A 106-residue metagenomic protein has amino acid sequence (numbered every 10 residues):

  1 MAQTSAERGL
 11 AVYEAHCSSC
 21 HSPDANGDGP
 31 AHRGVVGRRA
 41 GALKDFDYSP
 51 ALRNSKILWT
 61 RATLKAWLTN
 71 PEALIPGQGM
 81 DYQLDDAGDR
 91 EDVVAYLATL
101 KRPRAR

Functional and structural regions predicted by a protein language model:
T4-G27, H32: Sequence/structural segment immediately N-terminal to covalent heme-attachment motifs in c-type and related
A6, L10, A25, I57 (+2 more regions): Solvent-exposed, acidic/flexible segments
A6-E7, P30-P50: Short glycine/threonine-rich turn/loop motifs
S18, S22-P23, R33, F46 (+2 more regions): Mobile acidic interaction elements
A25, V36-A40, T69: A generic structural signal for secondary-structure junctions that act as hinges or helix/strand caps at the edges
D45-K65: Short Fe-S-cluster ligation motifs
T60-R106: C-terminal capping alpha-helices of c-type cytochrome domains
